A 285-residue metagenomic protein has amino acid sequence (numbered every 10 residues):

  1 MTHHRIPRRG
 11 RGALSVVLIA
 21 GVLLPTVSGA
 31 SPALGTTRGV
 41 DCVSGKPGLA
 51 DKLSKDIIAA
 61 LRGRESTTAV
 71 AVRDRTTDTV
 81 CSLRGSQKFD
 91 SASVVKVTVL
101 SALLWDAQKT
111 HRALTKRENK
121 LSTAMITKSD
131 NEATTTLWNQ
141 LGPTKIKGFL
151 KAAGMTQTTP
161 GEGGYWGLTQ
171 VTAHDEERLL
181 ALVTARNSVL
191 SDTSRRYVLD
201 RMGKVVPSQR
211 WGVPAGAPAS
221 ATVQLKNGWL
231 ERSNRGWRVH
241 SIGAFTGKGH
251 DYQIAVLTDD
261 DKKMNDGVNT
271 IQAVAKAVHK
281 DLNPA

Functional and structural regions predicted by a protein language model:
M1-G35: Secretory targeting and sorting signals
T37-T68, R73-R75, L141-A285: Penicillin-recognizing serine hydrolase domain
D78, K88-R112, M125, I254: Active-site SXXK
T79-G85, V223: Amphipathic coiled-coil signal-relay and dimerization helices
C81, T134, K263-G267: Extracytoplasmic/secreted cell-surface and envelope-processing proteins
R84-K88, H240: N-terminal post-signal-peptidase region of extra-cytosolic proteins
V99-L104, T134-L137, E176-V183: Buried hydrophobic packing segments
A107-Q157, T172: Conserved catalytic neighborhood of penicillin-recognizing serine enzymes
